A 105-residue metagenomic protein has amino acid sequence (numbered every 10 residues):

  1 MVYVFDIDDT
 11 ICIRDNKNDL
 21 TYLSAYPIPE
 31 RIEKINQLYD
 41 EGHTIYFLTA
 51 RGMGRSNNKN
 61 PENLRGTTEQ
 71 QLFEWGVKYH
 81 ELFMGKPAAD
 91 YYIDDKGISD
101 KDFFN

Functional and structural regions predicted by a protein language model:
M1-N105: Catalytic phosphate/metal-binding cores of nucleic-acid and nucleotide-processing enzymes, i.e., regions that mediate
